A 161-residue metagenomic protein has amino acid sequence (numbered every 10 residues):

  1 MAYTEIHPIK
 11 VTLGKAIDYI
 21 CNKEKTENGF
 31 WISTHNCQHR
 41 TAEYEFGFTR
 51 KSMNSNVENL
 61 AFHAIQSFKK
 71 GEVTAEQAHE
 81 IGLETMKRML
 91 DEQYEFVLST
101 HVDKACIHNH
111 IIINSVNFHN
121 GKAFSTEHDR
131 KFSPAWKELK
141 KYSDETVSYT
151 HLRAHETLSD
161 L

Functional and structural regions predicted by a protein language model:
M1-R153, S159: N-terminal nicking endonuclease/strand-transfer module with a His-rich metal-binding environment and a catalytic Tyr
